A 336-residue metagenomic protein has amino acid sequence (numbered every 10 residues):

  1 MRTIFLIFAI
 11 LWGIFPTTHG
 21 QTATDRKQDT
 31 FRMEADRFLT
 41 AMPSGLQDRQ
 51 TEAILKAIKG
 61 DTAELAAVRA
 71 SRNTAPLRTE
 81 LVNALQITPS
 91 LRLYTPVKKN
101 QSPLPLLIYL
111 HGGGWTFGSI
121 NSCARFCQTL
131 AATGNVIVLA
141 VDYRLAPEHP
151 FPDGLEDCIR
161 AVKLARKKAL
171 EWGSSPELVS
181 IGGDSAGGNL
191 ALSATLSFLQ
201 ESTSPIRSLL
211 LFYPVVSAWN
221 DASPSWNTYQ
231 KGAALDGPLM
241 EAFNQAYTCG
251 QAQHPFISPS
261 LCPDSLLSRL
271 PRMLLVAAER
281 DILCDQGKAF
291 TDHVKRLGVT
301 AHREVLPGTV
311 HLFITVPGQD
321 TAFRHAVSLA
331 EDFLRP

Functional and structural regions predicted by a protein language model:
M1-K27: Bacterial Sec-dependent N-terminal signal peptides
A23-P336: Alpha/beta-hydrolase superfamily serine-hydrolase fold, recognizing
